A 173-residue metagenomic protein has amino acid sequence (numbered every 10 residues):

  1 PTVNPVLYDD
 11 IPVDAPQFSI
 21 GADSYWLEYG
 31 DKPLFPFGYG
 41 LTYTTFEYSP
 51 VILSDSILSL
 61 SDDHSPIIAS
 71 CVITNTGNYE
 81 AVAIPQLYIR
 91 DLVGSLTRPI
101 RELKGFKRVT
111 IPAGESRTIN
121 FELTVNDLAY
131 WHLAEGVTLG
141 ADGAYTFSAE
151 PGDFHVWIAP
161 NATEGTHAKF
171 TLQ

Functional and structural regions predicted by a protein language model:
P1-V82, Y88-R90, R108, A113 (+2 more regions): Secreted, periplasmic, or luminal enzymes acting at the cell surface/secretory milieu
T76-N78, L92-G94, N126-L128, T163: Short coil/turn motifs at secondary-structure junctions
V82-E102: The feature marks short-to-medium sequence segments in extracytoplasmic or secretory-pathway proteins
Q86-L87, Y130, F170: Sparse recognition of residues in long alpha-helices and their boundaries
S95-V137: Intrinsically disordered, low-complexity Pro/Gly/Ser/Thr-rich segments with frequent PxxP/GP/PP motifs and embedded
E164-Q173: Short beta-strand elements
